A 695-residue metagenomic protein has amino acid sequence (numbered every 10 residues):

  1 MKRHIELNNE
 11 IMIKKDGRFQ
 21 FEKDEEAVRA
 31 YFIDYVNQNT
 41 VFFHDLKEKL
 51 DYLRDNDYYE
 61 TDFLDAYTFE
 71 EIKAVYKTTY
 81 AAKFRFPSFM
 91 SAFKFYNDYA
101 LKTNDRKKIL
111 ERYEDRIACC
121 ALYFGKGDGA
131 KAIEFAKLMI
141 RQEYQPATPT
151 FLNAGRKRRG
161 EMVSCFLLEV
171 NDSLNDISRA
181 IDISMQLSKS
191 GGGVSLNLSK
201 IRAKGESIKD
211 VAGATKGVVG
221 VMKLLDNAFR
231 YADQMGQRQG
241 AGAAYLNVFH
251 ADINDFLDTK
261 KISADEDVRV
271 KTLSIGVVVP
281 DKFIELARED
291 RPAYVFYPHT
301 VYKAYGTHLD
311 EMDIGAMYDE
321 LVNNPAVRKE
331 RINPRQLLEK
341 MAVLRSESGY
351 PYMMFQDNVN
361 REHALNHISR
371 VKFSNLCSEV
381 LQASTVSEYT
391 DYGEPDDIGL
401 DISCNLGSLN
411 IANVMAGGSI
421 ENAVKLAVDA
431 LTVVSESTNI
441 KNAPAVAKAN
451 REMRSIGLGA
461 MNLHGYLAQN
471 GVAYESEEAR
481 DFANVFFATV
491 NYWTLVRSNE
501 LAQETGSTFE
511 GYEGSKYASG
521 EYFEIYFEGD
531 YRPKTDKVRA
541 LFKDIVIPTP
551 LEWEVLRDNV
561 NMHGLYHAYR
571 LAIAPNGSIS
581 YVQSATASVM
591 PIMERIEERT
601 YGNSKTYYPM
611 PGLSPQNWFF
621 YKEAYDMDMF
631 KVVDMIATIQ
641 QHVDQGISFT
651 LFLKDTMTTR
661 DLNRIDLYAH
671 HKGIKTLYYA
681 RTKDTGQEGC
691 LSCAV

Functional and structural regions predicted by a protein language model:
M1-V695: Extended catalytic cores of very large enzyme megasubunits
